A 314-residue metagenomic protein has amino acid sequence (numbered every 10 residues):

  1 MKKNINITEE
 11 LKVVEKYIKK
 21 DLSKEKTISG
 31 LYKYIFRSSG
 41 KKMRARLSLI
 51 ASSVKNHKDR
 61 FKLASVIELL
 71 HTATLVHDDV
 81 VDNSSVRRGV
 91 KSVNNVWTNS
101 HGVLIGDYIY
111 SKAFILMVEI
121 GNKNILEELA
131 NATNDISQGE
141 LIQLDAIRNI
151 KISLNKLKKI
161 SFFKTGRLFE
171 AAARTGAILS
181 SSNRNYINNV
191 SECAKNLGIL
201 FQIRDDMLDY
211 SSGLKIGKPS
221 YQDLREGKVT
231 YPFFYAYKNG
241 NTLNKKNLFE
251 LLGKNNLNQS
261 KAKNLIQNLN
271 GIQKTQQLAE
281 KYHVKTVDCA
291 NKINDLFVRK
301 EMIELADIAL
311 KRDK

Functional and structural regions predicted by a protein language model:
M1-K314: All-alpha prenyltransferase/terpene-synthase fold signal
